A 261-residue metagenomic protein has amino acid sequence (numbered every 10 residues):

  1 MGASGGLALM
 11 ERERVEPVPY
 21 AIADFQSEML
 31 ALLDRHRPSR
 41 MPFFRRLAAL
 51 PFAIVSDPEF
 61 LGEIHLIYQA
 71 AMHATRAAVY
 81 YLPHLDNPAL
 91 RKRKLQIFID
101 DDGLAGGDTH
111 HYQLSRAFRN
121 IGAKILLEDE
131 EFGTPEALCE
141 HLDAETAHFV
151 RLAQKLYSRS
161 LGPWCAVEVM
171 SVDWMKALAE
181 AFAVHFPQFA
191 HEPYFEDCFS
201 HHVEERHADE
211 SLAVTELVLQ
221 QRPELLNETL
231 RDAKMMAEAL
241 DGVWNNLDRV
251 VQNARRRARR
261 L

Functional and structural regions predicted by a protein language model:
M1-L261: Non-heme di-metal
